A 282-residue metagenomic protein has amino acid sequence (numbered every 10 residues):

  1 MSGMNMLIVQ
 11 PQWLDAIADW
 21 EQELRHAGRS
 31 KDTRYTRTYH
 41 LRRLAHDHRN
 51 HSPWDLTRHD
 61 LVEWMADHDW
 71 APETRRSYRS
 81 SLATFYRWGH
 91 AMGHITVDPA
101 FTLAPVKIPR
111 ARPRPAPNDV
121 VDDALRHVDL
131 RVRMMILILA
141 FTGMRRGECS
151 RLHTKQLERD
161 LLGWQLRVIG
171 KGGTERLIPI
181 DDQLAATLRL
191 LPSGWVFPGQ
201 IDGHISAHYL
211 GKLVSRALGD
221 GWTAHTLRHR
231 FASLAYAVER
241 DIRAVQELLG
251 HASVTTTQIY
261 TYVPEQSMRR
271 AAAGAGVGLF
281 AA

Functional and structural regions predicted by a protein language model:
M1-V9, G276-A282: C-terminal secondary-structure termini that scaffold catalytic or DNA-interacting sites
A18-D32, T38-R112: N-terminal core-binding DNA-recognition domain of tyrosine recombinases/integrases
I95, N118-R146, S150: Basic, Lys/Arg- and aromatic-enriched nucleic-acid-binding interface segment
I95-V97, I108-D123, G172-D182, P192-G194 (+1 more regions): DNA breakage-rejoining catalytic core of tyrosine-based enzymes
T142, R151-L188, T255: Conserved tyrosine-mediated DNA breakage-rejoining catalytic core shared by Y-recombinases
L157-R159, D220-G221, R240-T261, E265-Q266 (+1 more regions): Short, polar N-cap/turn motifs at the start of nucleic acid-interacting alpha helices
D181-G221, H225: Active-site/catalytic core of tyrosine-dependent DNA strand-transfer enzymes
D220-E239: Short basic/aromatic active-site micro-motif
